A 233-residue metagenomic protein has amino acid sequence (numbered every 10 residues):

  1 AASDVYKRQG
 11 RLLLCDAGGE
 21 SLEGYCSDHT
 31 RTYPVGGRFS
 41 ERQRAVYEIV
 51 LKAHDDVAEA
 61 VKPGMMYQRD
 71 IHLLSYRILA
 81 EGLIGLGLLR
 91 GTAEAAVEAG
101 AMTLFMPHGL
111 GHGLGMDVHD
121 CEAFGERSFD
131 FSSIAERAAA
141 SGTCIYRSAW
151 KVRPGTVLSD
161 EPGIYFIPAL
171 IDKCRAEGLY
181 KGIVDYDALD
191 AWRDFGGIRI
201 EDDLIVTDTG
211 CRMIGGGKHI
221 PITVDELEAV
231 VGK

Functional and structural regions predicted by a protein language model:
A1-K233: Active-site neighborhoods and metal-handling regions in enzymes and metal-associated proteins
